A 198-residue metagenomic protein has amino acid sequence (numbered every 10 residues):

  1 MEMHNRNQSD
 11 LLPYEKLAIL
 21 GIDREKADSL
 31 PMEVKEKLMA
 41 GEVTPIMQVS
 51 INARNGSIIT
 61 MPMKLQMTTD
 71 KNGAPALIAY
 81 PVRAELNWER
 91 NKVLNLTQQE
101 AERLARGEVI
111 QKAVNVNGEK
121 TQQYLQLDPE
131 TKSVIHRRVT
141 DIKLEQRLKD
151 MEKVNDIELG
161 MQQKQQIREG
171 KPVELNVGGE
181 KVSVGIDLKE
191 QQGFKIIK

Functional and structural regions predicted by a protein language model:
M1-K198: Gram-negative host-targeted secretion-system effectors, predominantly Type III and Type IV, recognized via long
